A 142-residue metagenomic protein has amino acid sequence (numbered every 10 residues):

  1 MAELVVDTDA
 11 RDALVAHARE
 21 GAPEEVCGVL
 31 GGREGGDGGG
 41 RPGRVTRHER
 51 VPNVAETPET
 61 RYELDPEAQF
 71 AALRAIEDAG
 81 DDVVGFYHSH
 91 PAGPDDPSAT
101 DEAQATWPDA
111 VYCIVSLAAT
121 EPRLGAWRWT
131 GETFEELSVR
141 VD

Functional and structural regions predicted by a protein language model:
M1-V84, P91-D142: Conserved beta-strand-loop surface patch within small alpha/beta domains used for substrate/adaptor or ligand engagement
